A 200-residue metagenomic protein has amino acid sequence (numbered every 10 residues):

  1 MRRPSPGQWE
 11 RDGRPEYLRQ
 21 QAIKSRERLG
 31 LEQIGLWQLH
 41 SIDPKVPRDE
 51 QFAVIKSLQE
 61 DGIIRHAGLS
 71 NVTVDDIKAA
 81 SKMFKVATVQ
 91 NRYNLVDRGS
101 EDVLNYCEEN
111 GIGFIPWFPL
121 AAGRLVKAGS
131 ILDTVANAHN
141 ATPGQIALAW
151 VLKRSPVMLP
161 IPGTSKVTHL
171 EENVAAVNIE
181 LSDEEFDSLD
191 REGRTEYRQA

Functional and structural regions predicted by a protein language model:
M1-R3, Q38-S41, F118: Short, histidine-centered active-site or binding-site loop motifs used for metal coordination, general acid-base
R2-E16: Active-site mouth loops of central-metabolism enzymes
S5, G35-W37, D61: Intrinsically disordered low-complexity regions specifically enriched for long asparagine
G13-L29, T73-A79: Short, acidic/polar
K24, Q33, V54-L58: Structural preference for long, well-ordered alpha-helical segments within the folded cores of structured domains
R26-P47: Active-site groove signature of glycoside hydrolases
I42-A200: Beta/alpha (TIM)-barrel catalytic core signal, keyed to glycine-rich beta->alpha loops juxtaposed to Asp/Glu that bind
